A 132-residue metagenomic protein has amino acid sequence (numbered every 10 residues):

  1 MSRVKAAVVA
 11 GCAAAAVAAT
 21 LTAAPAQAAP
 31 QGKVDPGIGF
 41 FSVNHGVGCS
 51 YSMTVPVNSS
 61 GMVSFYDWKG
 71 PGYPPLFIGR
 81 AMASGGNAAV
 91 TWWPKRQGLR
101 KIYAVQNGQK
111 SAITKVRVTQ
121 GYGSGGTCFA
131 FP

Functional and structural regions predicted by a protein language model:
M1-A14, Q27-A29: N-terminal export and membrane-targeting signals
S2, C12, T22-A24, Y51 (+1 more regions): Generic signature of intrinsically disordered, low-complexity, basic-rich segments and short cationic peptides
R3, A19-P36: C-terminal region of N-terminal signal peptides and the immediate post-cleavage residues of exported proteins
A7-V8, L21, G48: Generic alpha-helix initiation/capping and coil-helix boundary signal
V8-V9, A15, S42, S52: Short, well-ordered helical secondary-structure segments
A29-P132: Post-signal peptide N-terminal regions of Sec-secreted extracellular proteins
